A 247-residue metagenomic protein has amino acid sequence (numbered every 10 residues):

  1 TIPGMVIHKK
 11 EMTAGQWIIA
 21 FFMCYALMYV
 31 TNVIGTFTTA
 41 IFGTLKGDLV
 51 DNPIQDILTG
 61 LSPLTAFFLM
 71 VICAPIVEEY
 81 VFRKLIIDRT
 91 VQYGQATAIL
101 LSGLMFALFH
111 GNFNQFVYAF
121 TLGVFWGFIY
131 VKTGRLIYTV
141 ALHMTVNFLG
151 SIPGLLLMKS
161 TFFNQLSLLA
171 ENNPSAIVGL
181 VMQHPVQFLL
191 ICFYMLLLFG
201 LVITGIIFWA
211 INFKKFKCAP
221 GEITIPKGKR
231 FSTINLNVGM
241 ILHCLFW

Functional and structural regions predicted by a protein language model:
I2-A74, D88: Juxtamembrane helix-loop-helix connectors linking adjacent transmembrane helices in multi-pass membrane enzymes
P63-F246: Transmembrane helix-loop-helix hairpins at the membrane interface of multi-pass integral membrane proteins
